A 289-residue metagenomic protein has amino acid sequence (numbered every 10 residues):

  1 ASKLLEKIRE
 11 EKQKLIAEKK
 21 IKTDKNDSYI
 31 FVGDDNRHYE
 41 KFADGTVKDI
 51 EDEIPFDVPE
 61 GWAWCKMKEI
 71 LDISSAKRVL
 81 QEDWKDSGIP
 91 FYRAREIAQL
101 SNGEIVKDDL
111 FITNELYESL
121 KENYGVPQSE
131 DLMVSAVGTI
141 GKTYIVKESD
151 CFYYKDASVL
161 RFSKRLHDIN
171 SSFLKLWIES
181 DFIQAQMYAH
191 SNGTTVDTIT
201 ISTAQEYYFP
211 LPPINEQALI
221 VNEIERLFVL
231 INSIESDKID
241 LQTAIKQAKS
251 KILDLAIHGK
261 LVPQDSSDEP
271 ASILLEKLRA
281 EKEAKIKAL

Functional and structural regions predicted by a protein language model:
A1-D35, F228, S233-S267, S272: Short amphipathic coiled-coil heptad-repeat segments
K3, K48-K77, I214, A218 (+7 more regions): Non-catalytic DNA-recognition/assembly elements of restriction-modification systems
Q13-K14, K20-K25, Y29, A63-G103 (+3 more regions): Low-complexity, Lys/Gly-biased intrinsically disordered segments
V58, E122-N123, S149-D150: Short, conserved secondary-structure segments in the cores of folded domains
W62-A63, N170, L174, Q205-E235: Amphipathic alpha-helical segments
R78-V79, A98-T113, L132-S135, T139-K155 (+2 more regions): Short, ligand-facing micro-motifs at secondary-structure edges
V126-Q128: Short, well-ordered loop/turn sites that connect or cap secondary structure elements
A136, F152-L160, I169-S172, N192-I214: A short glycine-rich beta-alpha junction/loop motif
